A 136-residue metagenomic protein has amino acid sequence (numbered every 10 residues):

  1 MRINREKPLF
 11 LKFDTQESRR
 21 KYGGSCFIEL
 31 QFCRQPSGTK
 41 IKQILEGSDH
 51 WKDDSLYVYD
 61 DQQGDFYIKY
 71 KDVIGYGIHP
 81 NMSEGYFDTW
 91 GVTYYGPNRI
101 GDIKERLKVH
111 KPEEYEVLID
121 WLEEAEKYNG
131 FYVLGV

Functional and structural regions predicted by a protein language model:
M1-D120, E124-Y128, Y132, V136: Acidic (Asp/Glu-rich) sequence patches and key acidic residues that form negatively charged surfaces used
